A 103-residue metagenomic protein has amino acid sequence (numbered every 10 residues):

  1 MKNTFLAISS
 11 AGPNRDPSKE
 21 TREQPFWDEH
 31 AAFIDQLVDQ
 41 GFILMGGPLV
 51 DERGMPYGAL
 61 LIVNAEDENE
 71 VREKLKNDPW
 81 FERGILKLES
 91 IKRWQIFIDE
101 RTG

Functional and structural regions predicted by a protein language model:
M1-G103: Conserved, structured core segments of small domains
